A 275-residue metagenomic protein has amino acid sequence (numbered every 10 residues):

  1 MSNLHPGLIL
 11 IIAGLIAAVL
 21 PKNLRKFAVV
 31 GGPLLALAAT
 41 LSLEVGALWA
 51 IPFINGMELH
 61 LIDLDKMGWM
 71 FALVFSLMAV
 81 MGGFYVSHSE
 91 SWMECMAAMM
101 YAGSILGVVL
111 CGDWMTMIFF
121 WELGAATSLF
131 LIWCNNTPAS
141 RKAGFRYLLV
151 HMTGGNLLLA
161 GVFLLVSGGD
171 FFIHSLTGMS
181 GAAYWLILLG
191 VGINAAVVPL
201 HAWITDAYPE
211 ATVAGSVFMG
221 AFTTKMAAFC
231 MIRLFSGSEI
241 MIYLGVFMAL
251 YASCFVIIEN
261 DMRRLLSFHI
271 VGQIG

Functional and structural regions predicted by a protein language model:
M1-M96, S175: Transmembrane helix-loop-helix hairpins at membrane boundaries of multipass inner-membrane proteins
A28, M117-I118: Cysteine-centered loop/knuckle micro-motif
M81-W92, M96, A102-M117, T127-G275: Hydrophobic transmembrane alpha-helices and their helix-loop junctions in integral membrane proteins
